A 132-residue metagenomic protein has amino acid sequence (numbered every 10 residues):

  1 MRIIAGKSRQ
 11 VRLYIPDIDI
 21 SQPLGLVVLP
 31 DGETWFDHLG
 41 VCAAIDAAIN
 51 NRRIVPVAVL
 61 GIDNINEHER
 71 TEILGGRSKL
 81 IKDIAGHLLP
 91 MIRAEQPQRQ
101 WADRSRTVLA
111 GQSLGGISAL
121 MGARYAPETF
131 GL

Functional and structural regions predicted by a protein language model:
M1-L132: Non-catalytic cap/lid and distal C-terminal segments of serine-dependent acyl enzymes
